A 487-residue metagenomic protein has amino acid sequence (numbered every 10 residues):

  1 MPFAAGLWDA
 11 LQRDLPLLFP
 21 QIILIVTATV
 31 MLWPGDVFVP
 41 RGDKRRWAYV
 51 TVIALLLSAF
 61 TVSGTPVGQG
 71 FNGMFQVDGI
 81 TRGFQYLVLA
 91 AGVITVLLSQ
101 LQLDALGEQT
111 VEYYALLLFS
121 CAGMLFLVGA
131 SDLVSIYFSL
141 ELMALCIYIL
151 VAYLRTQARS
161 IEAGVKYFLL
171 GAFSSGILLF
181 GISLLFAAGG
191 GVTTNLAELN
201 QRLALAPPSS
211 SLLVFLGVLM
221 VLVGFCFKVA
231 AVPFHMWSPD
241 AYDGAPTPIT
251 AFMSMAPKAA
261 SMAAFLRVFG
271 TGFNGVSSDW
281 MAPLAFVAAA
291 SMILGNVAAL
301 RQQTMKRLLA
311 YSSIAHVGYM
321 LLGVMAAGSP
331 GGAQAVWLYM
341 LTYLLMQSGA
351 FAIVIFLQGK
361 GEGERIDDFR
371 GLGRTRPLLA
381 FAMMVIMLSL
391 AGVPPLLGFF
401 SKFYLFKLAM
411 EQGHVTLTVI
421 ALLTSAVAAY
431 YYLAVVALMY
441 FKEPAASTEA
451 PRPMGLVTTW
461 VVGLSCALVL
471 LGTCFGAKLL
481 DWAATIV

Functional and structural regions predicted by a protein language model:
M1-V487: Alpha-helical transmembrane segments of multi-pass membrane proteins predominantly involved in bioenergetics
